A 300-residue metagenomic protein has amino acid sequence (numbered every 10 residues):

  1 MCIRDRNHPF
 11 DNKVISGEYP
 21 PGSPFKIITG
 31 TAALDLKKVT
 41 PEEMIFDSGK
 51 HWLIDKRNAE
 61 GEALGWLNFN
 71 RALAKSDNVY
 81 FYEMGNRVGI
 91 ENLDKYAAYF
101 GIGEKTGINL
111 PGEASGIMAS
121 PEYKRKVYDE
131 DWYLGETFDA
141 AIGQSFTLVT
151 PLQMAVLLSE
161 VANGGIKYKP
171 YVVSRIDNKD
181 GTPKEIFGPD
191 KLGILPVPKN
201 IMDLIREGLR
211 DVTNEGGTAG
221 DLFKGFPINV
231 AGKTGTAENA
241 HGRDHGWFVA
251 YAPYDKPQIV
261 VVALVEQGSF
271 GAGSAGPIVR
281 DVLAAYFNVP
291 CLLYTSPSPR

Functional and structural regions predicted by a protein language model:
M1-D5, Y294-R300: Conserved small/polar residues in nucleotide/adenosyl-binding loops
R4-S23, I28-V265, C291: Beta-lactam-recognizing serine transpeptidase/beta-lactamase-like catalytic domain environment
F81-E83, F270-G273: Extracytoplasmic/secreted cell-surface and envelope-processing proteins
M154, G271-G276, R280, A284: Short, charged, low-complexity patches
P183-D190, I278-S296: Short, gly/Ser/Thr-rich active-site loops of penicillin-recognizing serine hydrolases
Q258, F270-A272, V289: Intrinsically disordered, low-complexity acidic/polar segments
L264-Q267, A275, Y286-F287: Domain-scale selection of a single, long terminal region that carries the protein's primary operational module
